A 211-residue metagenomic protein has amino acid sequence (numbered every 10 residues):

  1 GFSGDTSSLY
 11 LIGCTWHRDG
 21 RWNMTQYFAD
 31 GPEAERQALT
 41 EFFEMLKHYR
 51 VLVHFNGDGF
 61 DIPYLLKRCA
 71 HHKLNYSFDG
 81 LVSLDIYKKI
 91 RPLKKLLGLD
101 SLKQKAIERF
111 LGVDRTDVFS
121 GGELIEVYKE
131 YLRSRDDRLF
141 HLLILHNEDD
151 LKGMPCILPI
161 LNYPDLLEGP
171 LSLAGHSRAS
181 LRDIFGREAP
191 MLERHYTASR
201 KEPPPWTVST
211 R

Functional and structural regions predicted by a protein language model:
F2-Y10, C14-R211: DEDD superfamily 3′-5′ metal-dependent exonuclease/proofreading module
